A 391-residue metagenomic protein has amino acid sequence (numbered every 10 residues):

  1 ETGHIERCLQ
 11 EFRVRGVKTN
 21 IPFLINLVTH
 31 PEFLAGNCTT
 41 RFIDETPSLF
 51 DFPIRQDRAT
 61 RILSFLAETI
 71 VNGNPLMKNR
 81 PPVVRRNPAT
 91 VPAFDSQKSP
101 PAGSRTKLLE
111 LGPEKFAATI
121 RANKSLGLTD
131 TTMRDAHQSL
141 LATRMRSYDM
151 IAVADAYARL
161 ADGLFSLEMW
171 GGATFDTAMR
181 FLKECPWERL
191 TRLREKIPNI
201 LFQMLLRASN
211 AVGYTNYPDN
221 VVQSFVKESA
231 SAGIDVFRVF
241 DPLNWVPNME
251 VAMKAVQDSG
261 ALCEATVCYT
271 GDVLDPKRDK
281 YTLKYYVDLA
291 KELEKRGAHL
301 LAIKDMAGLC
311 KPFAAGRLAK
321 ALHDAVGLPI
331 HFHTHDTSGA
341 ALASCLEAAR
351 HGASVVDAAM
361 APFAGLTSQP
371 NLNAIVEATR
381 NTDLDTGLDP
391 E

Functional and structural regions predicted by a protein language model:
T2-S99: Catalytic cores of soluble metabolic enzymes centered on carboxylation/carboxyl-transfer
F42, R61-R238, P242-E391: Catalytic cores and adjacent flexible loops of soluble metabolic enzymes that perform enolate/carbanion chemistry on
